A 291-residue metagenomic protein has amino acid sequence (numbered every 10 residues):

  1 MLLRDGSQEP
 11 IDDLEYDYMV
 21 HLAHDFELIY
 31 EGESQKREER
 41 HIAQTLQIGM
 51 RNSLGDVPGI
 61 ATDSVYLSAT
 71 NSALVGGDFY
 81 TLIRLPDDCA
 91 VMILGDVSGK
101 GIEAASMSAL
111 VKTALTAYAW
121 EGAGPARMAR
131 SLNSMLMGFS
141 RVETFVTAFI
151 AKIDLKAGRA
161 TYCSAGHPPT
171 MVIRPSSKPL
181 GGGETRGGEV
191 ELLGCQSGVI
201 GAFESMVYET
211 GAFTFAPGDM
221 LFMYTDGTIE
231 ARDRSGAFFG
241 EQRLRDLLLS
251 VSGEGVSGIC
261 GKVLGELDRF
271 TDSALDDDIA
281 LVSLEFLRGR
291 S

Functional and structural regions predicted by a protein language model:
M1-M19, K100, E230-G240, F270-A274: Regulatory loop-to-helix N-cap segments in sensory/regulatory domains that couple ligand/signal detection
D5-R37, T113-E121, A231: Signal-transmission/dimerization alpha-helices at domain junctions
E15, M19-A23, H167, V256 (+1 more regions): N-terminal membrane-insertion helices
D25, L110, A114-Y118, R243-V251: Solvent-exposed, amphipathic alpha-helical segments
E33-F222, S273-S291: … and, occasionally, acidic/histidine-rich disordered N-termini of signaling adaptors
F149, T214-M223, T228-S291: C-terminal catalytic subdomain
